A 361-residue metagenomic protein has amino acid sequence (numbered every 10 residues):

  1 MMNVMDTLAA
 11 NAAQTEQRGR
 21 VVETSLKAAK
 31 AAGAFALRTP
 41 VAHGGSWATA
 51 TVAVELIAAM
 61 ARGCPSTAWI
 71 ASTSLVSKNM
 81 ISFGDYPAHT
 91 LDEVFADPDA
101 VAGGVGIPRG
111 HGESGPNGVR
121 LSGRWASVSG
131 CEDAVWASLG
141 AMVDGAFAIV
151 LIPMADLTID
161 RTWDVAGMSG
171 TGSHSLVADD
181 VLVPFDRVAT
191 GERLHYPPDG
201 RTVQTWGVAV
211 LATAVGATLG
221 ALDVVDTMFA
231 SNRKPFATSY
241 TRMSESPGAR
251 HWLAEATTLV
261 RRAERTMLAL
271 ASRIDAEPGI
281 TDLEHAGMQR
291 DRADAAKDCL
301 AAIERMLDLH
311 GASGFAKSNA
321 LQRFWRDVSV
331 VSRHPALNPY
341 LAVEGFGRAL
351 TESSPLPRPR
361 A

Functional and structural regions predicted by a protein language model:
A9, A13-Q17, R261-D294, E304-F315: C-terminal helix-coil-helix/basic helical segment that borders enzyme active sites and/or dimer interfaces and provides
V21-A31, F35-A134: Glycine-rich flavin
G103-G106, A141, M154-V165, G170: Active-site glycine-rich loop that binds ribose-phosphate moieties when present
A126-C131, W206, V331-H334: Glycine-rich phosphate/pyrophosphate-binding beta-alpha loops
S127-D160: A short core secondary-structure module
A166-V260: Glycine-rich beta->alpha junctions and the first turn(s) of the following alpha-helix
A312-A361: Glycine-rich phosphate/cofactor-binding loops in nucleotide/flavin-utilizing enzymes
